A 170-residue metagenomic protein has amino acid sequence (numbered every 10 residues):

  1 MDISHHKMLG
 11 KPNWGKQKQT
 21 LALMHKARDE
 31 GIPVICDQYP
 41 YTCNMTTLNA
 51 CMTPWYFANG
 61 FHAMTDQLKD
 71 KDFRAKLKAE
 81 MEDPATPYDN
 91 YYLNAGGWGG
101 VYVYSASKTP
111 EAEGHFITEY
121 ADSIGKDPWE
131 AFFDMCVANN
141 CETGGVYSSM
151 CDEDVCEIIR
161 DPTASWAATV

Functional and structural regions predicted by a protein language model:
S4-V170: Active-site neighborhoods of metal-dependent hydrolases
